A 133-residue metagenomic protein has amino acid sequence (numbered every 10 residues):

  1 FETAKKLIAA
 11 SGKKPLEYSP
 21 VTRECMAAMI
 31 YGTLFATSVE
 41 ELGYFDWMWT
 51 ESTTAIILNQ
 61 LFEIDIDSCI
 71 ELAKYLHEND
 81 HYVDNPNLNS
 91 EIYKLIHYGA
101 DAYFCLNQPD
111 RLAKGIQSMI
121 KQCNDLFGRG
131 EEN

Functional and structural regions predicted by a protein language model:
F1, F35, F45, F62 (+2 more regions): Phenylalanine-focused residue identity feature
F1-I8, I116, I120: Hydrophobic face of amphipathic alpha-helices
T3-A4, I57, E91, Q108: Terminal low-complexity, poorly structured segments
T3-G43: N-terminal interaction modules that seed assembly of large macromolecular complexes
P15-S19, L42-Y44, E63, D67 (+3 more regions): Short, structured coil/loop segments at alpha-helix boundaries
Y18, T22-I30, T50-T54, C69 (+2 more regions): Short runs of predominantly hydrophobic/aromatic residues within well-ordered alpha helices that form helix-helix
E40-E71: Conserved, aromatic- and glycine-enriched, well-ordered alpha/beta core segments that occur as contiguous structural
S68-N133: Low-complexity intrinsically disordered segments
